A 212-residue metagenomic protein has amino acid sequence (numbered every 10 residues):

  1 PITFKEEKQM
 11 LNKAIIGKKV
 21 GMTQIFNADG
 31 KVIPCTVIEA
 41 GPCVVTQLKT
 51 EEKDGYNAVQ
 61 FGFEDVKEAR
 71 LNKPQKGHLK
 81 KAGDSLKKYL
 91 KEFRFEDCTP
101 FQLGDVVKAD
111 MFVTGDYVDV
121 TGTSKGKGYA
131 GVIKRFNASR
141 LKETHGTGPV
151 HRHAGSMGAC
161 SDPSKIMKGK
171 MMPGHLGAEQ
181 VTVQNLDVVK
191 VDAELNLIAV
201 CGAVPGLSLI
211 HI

Functional and structural regions predicted by a protein language model:
P1-Q9: Short, Lys/Arg-enriched N-terminal segments with co-localized hydrophobic residues within the first ~10-30 amino acids
L11-A14, K19-A28, P34-V189, I198: Basic, glycine/proline-rich low-complexity segments that contact nucleic acids
I210-I212: Conserved small/polar residues in nucleotide/adenosyl-binding loops
